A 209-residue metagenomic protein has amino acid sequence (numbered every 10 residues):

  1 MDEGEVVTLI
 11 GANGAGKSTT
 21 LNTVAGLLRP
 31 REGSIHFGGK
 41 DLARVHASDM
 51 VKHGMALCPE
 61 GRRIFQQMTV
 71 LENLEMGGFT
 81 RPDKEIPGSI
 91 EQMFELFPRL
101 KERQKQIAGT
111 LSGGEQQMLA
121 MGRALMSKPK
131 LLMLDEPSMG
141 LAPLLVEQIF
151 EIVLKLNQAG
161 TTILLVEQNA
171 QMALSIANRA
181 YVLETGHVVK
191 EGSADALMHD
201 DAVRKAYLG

Functional and structural regions predicted by a protein language model:
M1-G209: Glycine-rich phosphate-binding loops of nucleotide-dependent enzymes
